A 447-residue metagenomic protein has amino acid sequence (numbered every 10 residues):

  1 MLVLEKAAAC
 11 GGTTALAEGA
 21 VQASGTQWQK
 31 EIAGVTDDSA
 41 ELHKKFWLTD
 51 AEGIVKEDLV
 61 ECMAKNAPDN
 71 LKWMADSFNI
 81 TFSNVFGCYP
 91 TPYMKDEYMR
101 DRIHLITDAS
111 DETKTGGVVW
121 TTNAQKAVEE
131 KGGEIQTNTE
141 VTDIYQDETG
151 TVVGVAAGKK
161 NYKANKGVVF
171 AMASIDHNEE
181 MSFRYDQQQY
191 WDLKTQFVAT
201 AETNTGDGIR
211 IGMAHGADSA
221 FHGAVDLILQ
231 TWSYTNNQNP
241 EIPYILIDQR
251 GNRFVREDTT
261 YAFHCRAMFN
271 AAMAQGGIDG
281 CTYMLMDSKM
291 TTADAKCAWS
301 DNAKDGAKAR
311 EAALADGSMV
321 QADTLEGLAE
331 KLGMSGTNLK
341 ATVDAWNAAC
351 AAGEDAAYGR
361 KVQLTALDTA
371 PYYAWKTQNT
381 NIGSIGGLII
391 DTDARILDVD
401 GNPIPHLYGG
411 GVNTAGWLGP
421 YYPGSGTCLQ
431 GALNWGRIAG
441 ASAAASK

Functional and structural regions predicted by a protein language model:
M1-L16: Glycine-rich FAD pyrophosphate-binding loop
L16-K45, L339: N-terminal glycine-rich dinucleotide-binding loop that anchors FAD/FMN and/or NAD(P) in oxidoreductases
T36-D96, V320-N338: Rossmann-like flavin
C62-K159, E179-E180, C350-T369: Conserved redox-cofactor binding core of oxidoreductases
Q136, G158-G167, N402-I404: Core beta-strand elements of the Rossmann-like FAD/NAD(P) dinucleotide-binding domain in flavoenzyme oxidoreductases
D143, N338-Y421: A glycine-rich dinucleotide-binding beta-alpha-beta segment and adjacent secondary-structure elements that constitute
K163-Q230, I438: Glycine-rich loop(s) and the adjacent beta-strand/alpha-helix scaffold that form part
I209-I211, H215-M334: An anion/pyrophosphate-binding glycine-rich loop and adjacent beta-alpha core in soluble alpha-beta enzymes
